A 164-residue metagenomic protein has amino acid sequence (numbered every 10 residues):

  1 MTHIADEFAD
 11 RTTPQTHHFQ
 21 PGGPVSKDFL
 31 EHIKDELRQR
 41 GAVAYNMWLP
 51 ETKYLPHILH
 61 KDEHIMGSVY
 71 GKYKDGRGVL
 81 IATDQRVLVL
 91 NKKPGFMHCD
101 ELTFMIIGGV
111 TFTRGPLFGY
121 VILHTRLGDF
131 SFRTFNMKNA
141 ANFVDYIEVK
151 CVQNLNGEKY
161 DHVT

Functional and structural regions predicted by a protein language model:
H3-P56, Y70-D75, F96-T164: Acidic, Ser/Thr- and proline-rich intrinsically disordered linker/docking segments of eukaryotic scaffolds
K61-S68: Short, hydrophobic/aromatic-rich segments at coil-to-beta transitions
G71-M97: Conserved beta-hairpin
